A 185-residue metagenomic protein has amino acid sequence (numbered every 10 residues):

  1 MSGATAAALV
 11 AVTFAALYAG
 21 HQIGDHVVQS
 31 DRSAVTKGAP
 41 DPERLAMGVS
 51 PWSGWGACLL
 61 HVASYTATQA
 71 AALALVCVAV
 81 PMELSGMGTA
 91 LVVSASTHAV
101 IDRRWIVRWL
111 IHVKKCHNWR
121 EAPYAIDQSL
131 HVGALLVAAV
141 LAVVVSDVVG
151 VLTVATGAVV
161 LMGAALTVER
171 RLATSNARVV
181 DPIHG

Functional and structural regions predicted by a protein language model:
M1-G185: Hydrophobic alpha-helical transmembrane segments
